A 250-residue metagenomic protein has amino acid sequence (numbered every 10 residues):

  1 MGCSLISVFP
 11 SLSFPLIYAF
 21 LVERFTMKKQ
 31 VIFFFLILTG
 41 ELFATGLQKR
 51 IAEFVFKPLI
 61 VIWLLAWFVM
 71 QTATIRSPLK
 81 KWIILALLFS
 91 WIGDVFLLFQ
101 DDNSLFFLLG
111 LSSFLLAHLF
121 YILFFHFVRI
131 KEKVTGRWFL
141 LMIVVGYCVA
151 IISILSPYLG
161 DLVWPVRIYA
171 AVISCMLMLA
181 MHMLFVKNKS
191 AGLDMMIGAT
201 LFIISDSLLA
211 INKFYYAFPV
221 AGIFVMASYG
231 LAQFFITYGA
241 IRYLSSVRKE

Functional and structural regions predicted by a protein language model:
S7-V8: Intrinsically disordered, low-complexity segments enriched in serine/threonine/proline/glycine and often basic
L12-T26: Short, Lys/Arg-enriched N-terminal segments with co-localized hydrophobic residues within the first ~10-30 amino acids
R24-E250: Polytopic alpha-helical membrane-helix bundles and their juxtamembrane interface segments in multi-pass membrane
